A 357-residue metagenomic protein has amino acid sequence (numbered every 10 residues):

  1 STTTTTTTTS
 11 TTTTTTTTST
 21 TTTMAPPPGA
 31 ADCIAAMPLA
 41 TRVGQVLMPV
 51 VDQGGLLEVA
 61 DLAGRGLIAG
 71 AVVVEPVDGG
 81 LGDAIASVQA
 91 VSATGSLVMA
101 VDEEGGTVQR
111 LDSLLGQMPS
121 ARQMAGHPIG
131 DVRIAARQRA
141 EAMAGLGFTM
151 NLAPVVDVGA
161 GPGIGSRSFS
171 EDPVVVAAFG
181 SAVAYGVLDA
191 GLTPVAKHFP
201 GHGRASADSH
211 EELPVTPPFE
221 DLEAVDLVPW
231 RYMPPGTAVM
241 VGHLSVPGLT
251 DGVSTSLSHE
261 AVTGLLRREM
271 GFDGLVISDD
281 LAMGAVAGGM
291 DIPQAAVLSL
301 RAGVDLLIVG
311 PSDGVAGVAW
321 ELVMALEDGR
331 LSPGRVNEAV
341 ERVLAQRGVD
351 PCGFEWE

Functional and structural regions predicted by a protein language model:
S1-A25: Extracellular mucin-like PTS domains
M24-A100, G106-S113: N-terminal hydrophobic targeting/anchoring segments and the immediately downstream early-domain regions of hydrolases
A25-G64, E269, A287-E357: Preference for extracellular/luminal or secreted protein segments
P38, G80-A86, A90-V91, V174-L331: Second-shell residues forming the walls of enzyme active-site clefts
G44-V51, A69-V73, L97-E104, M150-P154 (+5 more regions): Hydrophobic faces of well-ordered beta-strands that scaffold small-molecule active sites in alpha/beta enzyme cores
D61-G80, L152, V156-P162, P234-G252: Short acidic, glycine-rich surface-loop motifs adjacent to enzyme active sites
Q89-G116, V132-D157, V176, G180 (+1 more regions): Glycine-rich, aromatic-flanked loop segments that form ligand/cofactor-binding clefts across common enzyme folds
L115-P128: A charged helix-plus-loop insertion that forms the helical arch/lid used to bind and gate nucleic-acid substrates
